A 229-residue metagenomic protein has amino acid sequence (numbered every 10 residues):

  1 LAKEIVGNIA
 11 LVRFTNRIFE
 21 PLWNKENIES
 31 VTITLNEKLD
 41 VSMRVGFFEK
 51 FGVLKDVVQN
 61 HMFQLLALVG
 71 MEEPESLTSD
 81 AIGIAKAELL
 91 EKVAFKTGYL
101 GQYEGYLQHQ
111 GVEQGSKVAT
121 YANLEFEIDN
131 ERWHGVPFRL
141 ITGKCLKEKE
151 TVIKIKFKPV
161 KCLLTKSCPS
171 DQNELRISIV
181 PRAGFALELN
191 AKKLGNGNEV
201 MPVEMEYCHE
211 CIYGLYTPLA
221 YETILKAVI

Functional and structural regions predicted by a protein language model:
A2-I229: Secretory/organelle targeting and membrane-embedding segments
